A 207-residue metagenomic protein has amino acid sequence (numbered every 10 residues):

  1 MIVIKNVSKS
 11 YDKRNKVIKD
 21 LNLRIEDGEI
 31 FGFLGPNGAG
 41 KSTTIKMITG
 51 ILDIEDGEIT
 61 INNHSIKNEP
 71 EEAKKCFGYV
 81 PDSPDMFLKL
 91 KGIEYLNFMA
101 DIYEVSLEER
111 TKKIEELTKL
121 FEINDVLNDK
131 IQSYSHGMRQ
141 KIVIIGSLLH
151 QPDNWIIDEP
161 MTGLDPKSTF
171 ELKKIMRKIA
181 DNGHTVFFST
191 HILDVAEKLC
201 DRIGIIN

Functional and structural regions predicted by a protein language model:
I2-I4, K9-N207: ABC transporter nucleotide-binding domains
